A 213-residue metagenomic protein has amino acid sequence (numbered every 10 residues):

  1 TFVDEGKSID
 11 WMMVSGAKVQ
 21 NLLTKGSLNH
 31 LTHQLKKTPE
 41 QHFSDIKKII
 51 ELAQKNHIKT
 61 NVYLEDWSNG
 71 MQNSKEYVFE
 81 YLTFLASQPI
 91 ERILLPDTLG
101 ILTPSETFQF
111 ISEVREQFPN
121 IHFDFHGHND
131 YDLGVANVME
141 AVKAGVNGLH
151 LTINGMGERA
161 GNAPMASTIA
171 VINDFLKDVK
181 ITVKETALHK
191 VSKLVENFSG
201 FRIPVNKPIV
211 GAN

Functional and structural regions predicted by a protein language model:
E5-I121, V138-V146: Alpha/beta enzyme core
L28-H30, D132, G155-A160: Short gly/pro/ser/thr-enriched loop/turn and capping motifs at secondary-structure boundaries
H30, Q54, H126-H128, E185: Histidine-centered active-site/metal-ligand motif
Y63-E65, P96-T98, D124-H128, T152 (+1 more regions): Structural motif
H126-N154: Small-aliphatic-rich amphipathic alpha-helix that forms the alpha element of a beta-alpha
G157-K184: C-terminal helical cap(s) of enzyme catalytic domains, especially alpha/beta-barrels
K177-N213: A mid-to-C-terminal "edge-of-domain" accessory segment
